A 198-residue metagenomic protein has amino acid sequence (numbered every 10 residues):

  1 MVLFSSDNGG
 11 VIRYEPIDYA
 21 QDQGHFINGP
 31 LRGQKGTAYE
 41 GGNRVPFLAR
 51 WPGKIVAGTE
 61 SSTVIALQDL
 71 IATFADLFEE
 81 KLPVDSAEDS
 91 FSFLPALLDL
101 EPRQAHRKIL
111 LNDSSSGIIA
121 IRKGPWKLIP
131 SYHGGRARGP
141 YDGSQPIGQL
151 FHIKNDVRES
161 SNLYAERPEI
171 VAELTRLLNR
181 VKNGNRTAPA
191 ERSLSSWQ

Functional and structural regions predicted by a protein language model:
M1-P16: Metal-dependent active-site segment of extracytoplasmic phospho-/sulfohydrolases and closely related
M1-V2, R44-V45, A105-R107, K123-W126 (+1 more regions): Loop/turn elements at helix/coil->beta-strand transitions in domains of secreted/extracellular proteins
S5-S6, L48, L67: Generic enzyme active-site microenvironment
I12-P16, A20-A38, I55-T59, T63 (+3 more regions): C-terminal cap/loop subdomain of S1 sulfatases and analogous C-terminal strand-loop tails that border
R44-L48, I71: Structural micro-motif
I71-A75, L94, L98, F151 (+3 more regions): Non-transmembrane alpha-helical segments in soluble domains of secreted/periplasmic/extracellular proteins
Q104-H106, L178-R192: Bilobed periplasmic-binding protein-like "clamshell/Venus-flytrap" ligand-binding domains
D156: Intrinsically disordered, low-complexity polar regions and short flexible loop motifs
